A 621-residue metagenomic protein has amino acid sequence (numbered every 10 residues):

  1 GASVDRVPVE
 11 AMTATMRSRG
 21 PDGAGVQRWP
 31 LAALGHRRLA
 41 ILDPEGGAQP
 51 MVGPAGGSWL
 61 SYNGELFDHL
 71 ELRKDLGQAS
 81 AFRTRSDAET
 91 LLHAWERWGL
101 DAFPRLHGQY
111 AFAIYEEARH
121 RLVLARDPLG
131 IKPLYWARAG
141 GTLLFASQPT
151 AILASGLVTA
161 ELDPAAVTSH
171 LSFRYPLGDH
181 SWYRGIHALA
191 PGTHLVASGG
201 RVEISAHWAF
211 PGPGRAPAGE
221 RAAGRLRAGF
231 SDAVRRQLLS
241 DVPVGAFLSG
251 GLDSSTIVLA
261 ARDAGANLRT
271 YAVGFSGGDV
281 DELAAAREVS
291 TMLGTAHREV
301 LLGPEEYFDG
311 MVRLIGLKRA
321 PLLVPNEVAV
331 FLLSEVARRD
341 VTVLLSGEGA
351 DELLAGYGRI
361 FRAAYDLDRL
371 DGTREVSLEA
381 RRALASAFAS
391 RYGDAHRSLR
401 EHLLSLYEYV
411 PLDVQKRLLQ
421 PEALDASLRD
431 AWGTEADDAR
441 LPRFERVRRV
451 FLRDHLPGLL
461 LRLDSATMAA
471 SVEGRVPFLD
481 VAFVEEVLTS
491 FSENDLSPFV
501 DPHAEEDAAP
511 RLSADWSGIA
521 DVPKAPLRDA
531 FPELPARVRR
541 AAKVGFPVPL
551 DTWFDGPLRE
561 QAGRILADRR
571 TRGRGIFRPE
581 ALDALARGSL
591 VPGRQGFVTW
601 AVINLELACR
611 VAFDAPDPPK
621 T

Functional and structural regions predicted by a protein language model:
G1-R319, V330, S334, D529 (+3 more regions): Cysteine-centered catalytic environments shared across enzyme families
A11, W29, D101, A154 (+8 more regions): Adenosyl-5′-phosphate
I114, V123-L124, L144, L344-S346 (+2 more regions): A structural signal for short, well-ordered beta-strand segments and their strand-loop junctions that often border
I152, V273, A364-G372, R511-W516: Short beta-alpha connecting loops at secondary-structure transitions that line or flank enzyme active sites
L283-A284, M311-V312, A355-I360, W553: Short aromatic-enriched loop/helix-cap "lid" or pocket-rim segments at secondary-structure transitions that line
L314-G316, G358-Y365, P618-K620: Short secondary-structure boundary/capping segments
V341-Y357: Short acidic/histidine-rich active-site segments
L354-R382: A mobile, often basic/glycine-rich helix-loop segment that functions as the active-site lid/recognition loop
